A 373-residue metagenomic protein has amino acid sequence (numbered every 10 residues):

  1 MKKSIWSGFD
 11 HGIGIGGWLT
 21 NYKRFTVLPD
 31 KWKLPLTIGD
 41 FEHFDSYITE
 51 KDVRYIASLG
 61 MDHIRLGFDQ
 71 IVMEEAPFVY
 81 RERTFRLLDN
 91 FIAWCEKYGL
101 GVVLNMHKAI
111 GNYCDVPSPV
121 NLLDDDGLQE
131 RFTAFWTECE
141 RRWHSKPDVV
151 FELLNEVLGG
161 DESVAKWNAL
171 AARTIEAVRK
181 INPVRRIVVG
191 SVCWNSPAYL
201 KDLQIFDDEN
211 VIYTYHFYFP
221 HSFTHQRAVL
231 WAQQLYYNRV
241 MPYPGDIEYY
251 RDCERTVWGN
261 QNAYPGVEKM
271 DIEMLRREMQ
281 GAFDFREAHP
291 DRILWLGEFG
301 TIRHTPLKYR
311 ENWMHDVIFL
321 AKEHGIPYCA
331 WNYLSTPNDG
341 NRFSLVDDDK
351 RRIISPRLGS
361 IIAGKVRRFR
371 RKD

Functional and structural regions predicted by a protein language model:
K2-K3, F9, D126-P265, K269-M270 (+3 more regions): Active-site region of glycoside hydrolase catalytic domains
K3-R186, S191-Y199, N210, P337 (+4 more regions): Active-site mouth of glycoside hydrolases
I15, Y215-F217, Y333: Active-site donor-binding loop signature of nucleotide-sugar glycosyltransferases
R24-F25, F223-R227, N332, G340-R342: Short conserved micro-motifs at the rims of enzyme active sites and ligand-binding pockets
L66, N105, L296-G297, W331: Residue-level detector of family-conserved "landmark" positions at structurally sensitive sites
R83, V120-L122, Q204-D207, L230-A232 (+2 more regions): Short, hinge-like loop/turn segments at secondary-structure boundaries
P306-D373: Aromatic-rich peripheral "rim/lid" segments of glycoside hydrolase catalytic domains that contact and position glycan
